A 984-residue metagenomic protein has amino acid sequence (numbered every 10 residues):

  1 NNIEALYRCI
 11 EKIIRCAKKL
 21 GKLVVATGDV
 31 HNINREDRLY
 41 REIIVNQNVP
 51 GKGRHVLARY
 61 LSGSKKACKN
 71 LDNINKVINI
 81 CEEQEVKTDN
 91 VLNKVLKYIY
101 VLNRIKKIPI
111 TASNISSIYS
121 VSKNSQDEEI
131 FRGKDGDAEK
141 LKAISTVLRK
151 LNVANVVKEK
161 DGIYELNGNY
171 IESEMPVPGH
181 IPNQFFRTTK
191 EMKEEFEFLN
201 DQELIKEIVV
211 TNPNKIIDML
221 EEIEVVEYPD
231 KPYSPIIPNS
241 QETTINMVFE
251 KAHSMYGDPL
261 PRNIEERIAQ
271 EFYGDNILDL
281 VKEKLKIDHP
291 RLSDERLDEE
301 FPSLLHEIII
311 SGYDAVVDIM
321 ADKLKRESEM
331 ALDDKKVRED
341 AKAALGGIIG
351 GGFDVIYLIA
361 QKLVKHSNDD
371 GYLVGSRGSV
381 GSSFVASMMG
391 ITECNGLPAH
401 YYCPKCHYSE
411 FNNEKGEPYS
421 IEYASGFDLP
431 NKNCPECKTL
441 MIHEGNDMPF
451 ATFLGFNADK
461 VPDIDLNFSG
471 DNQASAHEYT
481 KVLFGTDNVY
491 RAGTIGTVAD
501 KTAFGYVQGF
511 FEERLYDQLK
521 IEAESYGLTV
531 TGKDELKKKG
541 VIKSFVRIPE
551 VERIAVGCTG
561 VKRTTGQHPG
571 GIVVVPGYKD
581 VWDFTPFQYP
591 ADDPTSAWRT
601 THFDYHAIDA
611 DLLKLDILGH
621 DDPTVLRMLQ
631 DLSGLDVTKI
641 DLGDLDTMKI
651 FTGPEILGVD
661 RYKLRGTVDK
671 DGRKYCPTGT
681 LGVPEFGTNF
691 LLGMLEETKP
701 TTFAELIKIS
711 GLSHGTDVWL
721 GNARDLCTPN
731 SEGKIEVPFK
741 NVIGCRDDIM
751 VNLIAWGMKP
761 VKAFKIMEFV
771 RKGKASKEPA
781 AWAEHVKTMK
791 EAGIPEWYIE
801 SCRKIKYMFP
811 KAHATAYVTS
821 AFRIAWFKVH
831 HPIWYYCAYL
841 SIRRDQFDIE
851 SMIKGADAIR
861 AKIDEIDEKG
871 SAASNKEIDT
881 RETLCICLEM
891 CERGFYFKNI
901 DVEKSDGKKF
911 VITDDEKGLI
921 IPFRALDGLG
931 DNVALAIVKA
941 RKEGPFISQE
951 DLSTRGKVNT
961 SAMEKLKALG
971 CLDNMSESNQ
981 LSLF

Functional and structural regions predicted by a protein language model:
E4-L23: Histidine/acidic residue-rich metal-binding segments in metalloenzymes
T27, I43-N46, S64-C81, T88 (+5 more regions): Noncatalytic, beta-rich nucleic-acid-contacting surfaces in large DNA/RNA-processing enzymes
D29, P213: Conserved, mostly hydrophobic/aromatic
N34-V45: Histidine/acidic-residue-rich catalytic or RNA/ligand-binding cores of hydrolases and nuclease-related proteins
I44-V56: Acidic, Ser/Thr-rich peripheral helices and adjacent loops at domain boundaries
E82-F131: Short amphipathic alpha-helical interface segments
Y119, K123-Q126, R132-K158, S961-A962 (+1 more regions): Charge-enriched amphipathic alpha-helical scaffolds
K206: Active-site microenvironment for binding and transforming phosphate-containing groups
